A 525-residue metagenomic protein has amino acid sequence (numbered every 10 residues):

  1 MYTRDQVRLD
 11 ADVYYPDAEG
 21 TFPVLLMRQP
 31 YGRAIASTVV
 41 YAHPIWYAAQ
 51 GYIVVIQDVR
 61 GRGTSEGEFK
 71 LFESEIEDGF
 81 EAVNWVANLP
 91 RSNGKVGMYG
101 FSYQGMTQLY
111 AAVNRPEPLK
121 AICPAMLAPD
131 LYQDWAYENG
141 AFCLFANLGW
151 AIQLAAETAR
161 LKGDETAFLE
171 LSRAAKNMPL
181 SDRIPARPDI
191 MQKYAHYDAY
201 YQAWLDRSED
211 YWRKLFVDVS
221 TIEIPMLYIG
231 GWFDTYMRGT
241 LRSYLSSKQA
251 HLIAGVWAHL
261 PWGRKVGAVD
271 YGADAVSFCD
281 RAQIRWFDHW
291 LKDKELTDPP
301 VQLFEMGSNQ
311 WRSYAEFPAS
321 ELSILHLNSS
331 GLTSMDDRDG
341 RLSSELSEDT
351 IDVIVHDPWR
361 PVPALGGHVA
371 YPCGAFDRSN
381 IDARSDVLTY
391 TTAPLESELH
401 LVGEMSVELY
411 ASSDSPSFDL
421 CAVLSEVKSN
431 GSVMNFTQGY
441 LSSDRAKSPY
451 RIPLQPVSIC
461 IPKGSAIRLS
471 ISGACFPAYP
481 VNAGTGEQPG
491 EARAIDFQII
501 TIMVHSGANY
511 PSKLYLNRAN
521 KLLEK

Functional and structural regions predicted by a protein language model:
M1-G20, T391, L395-S397: N-terminal cap/lid segment of alpha/beta-hydrolase-fold proteins
D10, V269, C279, L291-K525: Glycine/threonine-rich phosphate-binding loop and adjacent beta-strand/alpha-helix elements that clamp
E19-F22, M27-Q50, V55-E66, T235-M237 (+1 more regions): Short substrate-entry loop that stabilizes the transition state in hydrolases
L71-P90: Alpha/beta-hydrolase active-site loop
R91-Y103: Alpha/beta-hydrolase fold nucleophile elbow
Y99, M106-F168, W232, H251-I284: A catalytic-pocket lid/entrance helix-loop region that shapes and gates access to the active site across common
I222, Y228-G230: Short beta-strand/loop motif that positions the catalytic acidic residue of the alpha/beta-hydrolase fold
R238-H251: Active-site-adjacent alpha-helix of alpha/beta-hydrolase-fold enzymes
